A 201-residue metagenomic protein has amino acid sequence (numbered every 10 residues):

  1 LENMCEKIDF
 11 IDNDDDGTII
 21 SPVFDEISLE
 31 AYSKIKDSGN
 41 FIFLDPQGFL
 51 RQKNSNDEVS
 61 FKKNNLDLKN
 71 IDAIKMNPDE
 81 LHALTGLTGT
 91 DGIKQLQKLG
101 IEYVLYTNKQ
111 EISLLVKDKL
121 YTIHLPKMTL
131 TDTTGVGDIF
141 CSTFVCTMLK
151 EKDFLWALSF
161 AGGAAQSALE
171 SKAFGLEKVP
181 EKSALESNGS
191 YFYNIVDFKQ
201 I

Functional and structural regions predicted by a protein language model:
L1-E30, R51-N65: Conserved phosphate-binding/catalytic loop of the ribokinase/pfkB sugar-kinase fold
D16, L84, A168: Residues that scaffold the ATP/ADP-binding catalytic core of kinase and kinase-like folds
G17-I19, F43, K75, L105: Structural motif
F24, G48-L50, K109-Q110, P126-T129: Glycine-rich beta-alpha junction loops
I27-I35, D91-Q95, W156: A short acidic, amphipathic alpha-helical/loop segment
S38, R51-T122: Conserved phosphate/ATP/ADP-binding segment of small-molecule kinases
G39-P46: Active-site proximal beta-strand in glycosyltransferases
K127-F198: Conserved post-catalytic alpha-helical subdomain immediately downstream of the catalytic base and nucleotide-binding
